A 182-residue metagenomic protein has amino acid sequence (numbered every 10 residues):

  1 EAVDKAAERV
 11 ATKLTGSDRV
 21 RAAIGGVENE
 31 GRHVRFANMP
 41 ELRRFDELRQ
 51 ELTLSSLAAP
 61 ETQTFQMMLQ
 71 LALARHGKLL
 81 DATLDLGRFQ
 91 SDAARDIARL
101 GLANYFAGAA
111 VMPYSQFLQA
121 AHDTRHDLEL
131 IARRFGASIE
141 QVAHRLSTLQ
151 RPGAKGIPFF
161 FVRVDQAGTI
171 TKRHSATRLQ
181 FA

Functional and structural regions predicted by a protein language model:
E1-A182: Short juxta-domain linker segments that transition from a proline/glycine-rich, charged coil into a short amphipathic
